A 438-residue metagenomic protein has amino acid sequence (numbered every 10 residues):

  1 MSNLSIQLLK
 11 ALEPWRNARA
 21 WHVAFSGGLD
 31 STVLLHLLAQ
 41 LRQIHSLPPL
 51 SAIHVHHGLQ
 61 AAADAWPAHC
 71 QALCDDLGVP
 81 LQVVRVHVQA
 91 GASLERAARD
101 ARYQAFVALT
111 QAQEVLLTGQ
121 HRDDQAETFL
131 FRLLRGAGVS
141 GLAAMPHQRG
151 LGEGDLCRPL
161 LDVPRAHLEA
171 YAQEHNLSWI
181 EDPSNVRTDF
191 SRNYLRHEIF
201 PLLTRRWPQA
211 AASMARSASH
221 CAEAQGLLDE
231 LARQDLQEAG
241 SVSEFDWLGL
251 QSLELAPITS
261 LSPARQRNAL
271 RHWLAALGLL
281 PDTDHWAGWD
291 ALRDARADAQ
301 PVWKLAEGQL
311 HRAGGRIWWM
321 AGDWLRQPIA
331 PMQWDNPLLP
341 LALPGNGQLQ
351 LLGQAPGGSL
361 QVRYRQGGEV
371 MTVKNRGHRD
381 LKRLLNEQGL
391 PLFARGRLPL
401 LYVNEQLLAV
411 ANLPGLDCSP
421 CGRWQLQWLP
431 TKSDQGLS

Functional and structural regions predicted by a protein language model:
M1-P201, R206, E230: Core alpha/beta nucleotide-donor-binding catalytic domains of modification enzymes
L4-L29, S51, H57, V86-V88 (+3 more regions): AMP-forming adenylation/ATP pyrophosphatase catalytic core
T110, W207, L274-G278: A broad structural signal for alpha-helix termini and local helix breaks/kinks
Q125, S213, R265-A269: Residue-level detector of well-ordered alpha-helical segments, enriched for hydrophobic/aromatic packing positions
Y194, E198, R216, N268-A269: Amphipathic alpha-helical interaction segments
R206-Q209, F393-R395: Short amphipathic alpha-helical segments with coiled-coil-like heptad repeat character
A211-S219: Substrate-binding/catalytic subdomain of NAD(P)-dependent oxidoreductase enzymes
